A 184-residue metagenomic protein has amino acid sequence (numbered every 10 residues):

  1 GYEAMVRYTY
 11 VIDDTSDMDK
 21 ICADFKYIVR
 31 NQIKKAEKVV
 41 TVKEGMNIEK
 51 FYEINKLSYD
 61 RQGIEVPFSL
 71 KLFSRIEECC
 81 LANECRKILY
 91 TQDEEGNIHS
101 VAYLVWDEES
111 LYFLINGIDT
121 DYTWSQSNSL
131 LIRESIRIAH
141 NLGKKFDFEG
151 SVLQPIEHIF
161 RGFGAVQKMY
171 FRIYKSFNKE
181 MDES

Functional and structural regions predicted by a protein language model:
G1-K20, N141, K145-S184: Active-site/acyl-donor-binding loops of N-acyltransferases
G1-T123, G162: A conserved beta-strand-loop-helix scaffold within acyl/acetyltransferase catalytic domains
C79, I138, L142: Active-site catalytic microenvironments for nucleophilic, acid-base chemistry
T123-R137: Conserved acetyl-CoA-binding loop-helix of GNAT-fold acetyltransferases
